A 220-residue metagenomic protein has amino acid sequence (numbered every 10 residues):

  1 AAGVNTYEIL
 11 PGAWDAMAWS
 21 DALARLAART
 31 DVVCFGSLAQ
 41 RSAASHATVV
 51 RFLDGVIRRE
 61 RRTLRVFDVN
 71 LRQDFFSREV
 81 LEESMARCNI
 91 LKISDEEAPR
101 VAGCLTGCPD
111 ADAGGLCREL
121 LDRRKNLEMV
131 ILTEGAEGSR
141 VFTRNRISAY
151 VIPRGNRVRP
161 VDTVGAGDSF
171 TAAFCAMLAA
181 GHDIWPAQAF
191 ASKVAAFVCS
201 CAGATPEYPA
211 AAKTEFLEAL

Functional and structural regions predicted by a protein language model:
A1-S37, R58-R62, E215-L220: Conserved N-terminal subdomain of the carbohydrate kinase-like
A16-S20, F75-F76, R157: A short, acidic/glycine-rich surface segment
A22-L23, L81, P160: Acidic, amphipathic alpha-helical patches
R25-L26, E83-S84, R123: Structural alpha-helical scaffold elements that stabilize or flank donor/cofactor-binding regions in carbohydrate
T30, I90, M129-I131: A residue-level structural signature of the nucleotidyltransferase/glycosyltransferase Rossmann-like core
V32, S37-G115, E137-S139, R144: Conserved beta-alpha-beta core of the PfkB/ribokinase-like small-molecule kinase fold
D110-L220: Conserved phosphate-binding/catalytic region of the ribokinase-like
